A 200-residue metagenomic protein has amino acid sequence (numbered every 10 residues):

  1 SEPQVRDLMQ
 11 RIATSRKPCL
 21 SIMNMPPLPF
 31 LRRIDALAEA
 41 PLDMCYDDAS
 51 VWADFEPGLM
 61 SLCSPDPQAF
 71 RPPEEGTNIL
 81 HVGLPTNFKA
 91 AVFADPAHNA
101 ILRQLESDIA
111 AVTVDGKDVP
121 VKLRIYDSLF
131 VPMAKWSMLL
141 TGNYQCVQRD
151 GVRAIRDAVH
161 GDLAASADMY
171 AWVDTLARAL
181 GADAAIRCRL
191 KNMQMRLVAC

Functional and structural regions predicted by a protein language model:
S1-M23: Rossmann-like NAD(P)-binding element
S15-S137, G142: Rossmann-fold dinucleotide-binding core
A94-D95, N99-L102, E106-C200: Helical "substrate-binding/catalytic lid" subdomain of Rossmann-like NAD(P)-dependent dehydrogenases/reductases
